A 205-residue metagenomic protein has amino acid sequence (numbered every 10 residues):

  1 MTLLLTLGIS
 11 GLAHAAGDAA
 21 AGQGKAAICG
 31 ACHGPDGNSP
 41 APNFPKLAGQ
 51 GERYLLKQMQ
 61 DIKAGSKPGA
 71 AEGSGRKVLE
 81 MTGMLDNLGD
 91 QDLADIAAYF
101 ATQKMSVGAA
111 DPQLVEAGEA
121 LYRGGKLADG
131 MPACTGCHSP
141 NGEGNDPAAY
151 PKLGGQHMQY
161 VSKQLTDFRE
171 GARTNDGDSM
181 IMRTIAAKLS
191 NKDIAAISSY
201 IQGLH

Functional and structural regions predicted by a protein language model:
M1-S10: Bacterial N-terminal signal peptides
S10-A26, P40-N43, T102-L127: Electrostatic cytochrome c docking/interface patches
G17-A19, Q23-P68: The feature marks the first
A20-G30, L56, R123-T135, Y150 (+2 more regions): Sequence context surrounding c-type heme c attachment/ligation sites in exported
C29-D36, I96, M131-P140, I197: The canonical Cys-X-X-Cys-His
P40-A48, I62-A110, D146-K152, E170-A196 (+1 more regions): Axial heme c-ligation environment in periplasmic c-type cytochrome domains
